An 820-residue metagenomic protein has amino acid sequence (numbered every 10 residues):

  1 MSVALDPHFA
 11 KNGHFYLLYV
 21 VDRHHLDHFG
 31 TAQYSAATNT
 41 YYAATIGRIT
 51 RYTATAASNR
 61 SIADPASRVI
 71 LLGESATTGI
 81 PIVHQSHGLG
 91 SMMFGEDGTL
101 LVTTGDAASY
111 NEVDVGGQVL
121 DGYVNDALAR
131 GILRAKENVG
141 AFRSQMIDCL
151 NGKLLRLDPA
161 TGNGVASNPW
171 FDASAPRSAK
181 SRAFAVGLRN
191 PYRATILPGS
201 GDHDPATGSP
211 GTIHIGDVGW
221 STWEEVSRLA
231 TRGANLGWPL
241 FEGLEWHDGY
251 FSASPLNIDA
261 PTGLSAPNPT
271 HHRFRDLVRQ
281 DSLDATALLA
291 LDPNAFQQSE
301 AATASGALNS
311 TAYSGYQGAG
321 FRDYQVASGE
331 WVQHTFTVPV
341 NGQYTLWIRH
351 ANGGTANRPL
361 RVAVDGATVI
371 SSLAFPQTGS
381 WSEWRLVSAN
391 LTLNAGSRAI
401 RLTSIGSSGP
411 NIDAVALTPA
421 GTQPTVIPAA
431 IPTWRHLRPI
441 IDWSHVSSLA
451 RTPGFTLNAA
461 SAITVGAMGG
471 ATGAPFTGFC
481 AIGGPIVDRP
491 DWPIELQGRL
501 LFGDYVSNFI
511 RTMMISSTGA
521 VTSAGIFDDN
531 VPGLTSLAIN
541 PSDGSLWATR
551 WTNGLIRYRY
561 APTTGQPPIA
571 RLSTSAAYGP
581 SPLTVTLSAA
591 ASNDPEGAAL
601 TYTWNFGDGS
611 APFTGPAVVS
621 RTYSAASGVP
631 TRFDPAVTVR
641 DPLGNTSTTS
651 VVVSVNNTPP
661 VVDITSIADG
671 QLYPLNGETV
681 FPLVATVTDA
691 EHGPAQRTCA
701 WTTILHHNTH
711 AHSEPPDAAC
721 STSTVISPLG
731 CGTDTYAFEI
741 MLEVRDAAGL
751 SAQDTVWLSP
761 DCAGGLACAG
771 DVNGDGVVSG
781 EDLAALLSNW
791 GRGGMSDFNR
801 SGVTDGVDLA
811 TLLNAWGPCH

Functional and structural regions predicted by a protein language model:
R23, A32-Q33, N39, A43-R48 (+5 more regions): Beta-propeller domain segments
G30-A57, I62-S91: Asp-box/WD-like beta-propeller blade repeats and closely related beta-sheet repeat scaffolds
I82-V83, F184-V186, I526-N530: Surface loop/turn motifs at the tips and blade-to-blade linkers of beta-strand repeat domains
L291-Q423: Extracytoplasmic
A414-G421, T535, N540-P567, W757-L766 (+1 more regions): A recurrent domain-boundary module in secreted/ectodomain proteins
P562-L766, G776: Extracellular/lumenal mature domains of secreted and surface-exposed proteins
W757-H820: Cellulosome-associated attachment modules in secreted, modular CAZymes
